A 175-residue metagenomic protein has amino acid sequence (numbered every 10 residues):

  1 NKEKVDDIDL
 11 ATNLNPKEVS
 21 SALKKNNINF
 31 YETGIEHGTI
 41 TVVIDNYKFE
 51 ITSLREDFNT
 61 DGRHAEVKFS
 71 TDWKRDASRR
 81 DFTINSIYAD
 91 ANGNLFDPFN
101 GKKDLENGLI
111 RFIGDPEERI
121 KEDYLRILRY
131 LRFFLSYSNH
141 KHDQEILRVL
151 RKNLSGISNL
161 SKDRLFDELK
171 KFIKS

Functional and structural regions predicted by a protein language model:
N1-S175: Catalytic cores of the polymerase beta-like nucleotidyltransferase superfamily and closely associated nucleotide
